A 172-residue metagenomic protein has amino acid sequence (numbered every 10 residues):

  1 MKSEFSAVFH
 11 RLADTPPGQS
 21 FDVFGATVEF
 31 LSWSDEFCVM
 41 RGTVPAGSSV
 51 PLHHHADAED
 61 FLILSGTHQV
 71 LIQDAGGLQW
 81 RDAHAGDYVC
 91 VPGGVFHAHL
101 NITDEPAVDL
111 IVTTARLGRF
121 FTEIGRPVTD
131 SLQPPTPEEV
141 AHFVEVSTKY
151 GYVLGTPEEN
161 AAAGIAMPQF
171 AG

Functional and structural regions predicted by a protein language model:
M1-M40, S131-G172: A short, N-terminal "cap"/entry segment at the start of jelly-roll beta-barrel domains of the cupin/DSBH fold
L12, W33, D74-G93: Short acidic-glycine-tyrosine-enriched beta hairpin
L31-W33, V50-H55, I72, W80-D82 (+1 more regions): Short histidine-centered beta-strand/loop micro-motifs that create catalytic or ligand/metal-coordination sites
R41-S48: N-terminal amphipathic alpha-helix
A46, A56-D74: Glycine- and acidic-residue-biased ligand/ion/polar-headgroup-sensing regions
S49, D60, D87-Y88, F96: Residue-level marker of beta-strand positions
A85, G93-G118: Ligand-binding loop in jelly-roll beta-barrel domains
R119-P134: A hydrophobic, small-residue-rich beta->alpha segment in the mid-to-C-terminal subdomain of diverse proteins
